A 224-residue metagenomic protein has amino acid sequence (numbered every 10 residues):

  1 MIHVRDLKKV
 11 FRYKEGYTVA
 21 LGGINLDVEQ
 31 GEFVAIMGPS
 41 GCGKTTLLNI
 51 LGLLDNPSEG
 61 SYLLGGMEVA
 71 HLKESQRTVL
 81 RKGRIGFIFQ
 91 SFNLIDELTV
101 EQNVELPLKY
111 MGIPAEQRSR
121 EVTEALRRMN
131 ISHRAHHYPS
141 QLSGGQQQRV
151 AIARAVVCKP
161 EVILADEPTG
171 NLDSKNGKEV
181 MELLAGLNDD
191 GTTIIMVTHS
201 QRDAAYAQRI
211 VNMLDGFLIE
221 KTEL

Functional and structural regions predicted by a protein language model:
I2-M213: ABC family nucleotide-binding domain
I210-T222: H-loop (His-switch) and adjacent beta-strand-loop-beta switch element of ABC-type ATPase nucleotide-binding domains
